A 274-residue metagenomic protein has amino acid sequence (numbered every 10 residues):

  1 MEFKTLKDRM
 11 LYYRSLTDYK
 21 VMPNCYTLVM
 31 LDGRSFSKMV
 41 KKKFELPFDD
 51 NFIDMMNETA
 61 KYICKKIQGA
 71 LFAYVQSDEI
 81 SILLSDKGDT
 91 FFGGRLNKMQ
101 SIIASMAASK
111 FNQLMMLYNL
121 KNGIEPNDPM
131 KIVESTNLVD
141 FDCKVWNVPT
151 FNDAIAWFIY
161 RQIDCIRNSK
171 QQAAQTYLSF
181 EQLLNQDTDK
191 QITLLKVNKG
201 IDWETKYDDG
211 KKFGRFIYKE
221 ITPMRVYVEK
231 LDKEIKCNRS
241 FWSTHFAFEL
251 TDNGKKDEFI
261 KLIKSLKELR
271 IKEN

Functional and structural regions predicted by a protein language model:
M1-N274: Regulatory and interdomain segments flanking nucleotide-handling catalytic cores in signaling/defense enzymes
